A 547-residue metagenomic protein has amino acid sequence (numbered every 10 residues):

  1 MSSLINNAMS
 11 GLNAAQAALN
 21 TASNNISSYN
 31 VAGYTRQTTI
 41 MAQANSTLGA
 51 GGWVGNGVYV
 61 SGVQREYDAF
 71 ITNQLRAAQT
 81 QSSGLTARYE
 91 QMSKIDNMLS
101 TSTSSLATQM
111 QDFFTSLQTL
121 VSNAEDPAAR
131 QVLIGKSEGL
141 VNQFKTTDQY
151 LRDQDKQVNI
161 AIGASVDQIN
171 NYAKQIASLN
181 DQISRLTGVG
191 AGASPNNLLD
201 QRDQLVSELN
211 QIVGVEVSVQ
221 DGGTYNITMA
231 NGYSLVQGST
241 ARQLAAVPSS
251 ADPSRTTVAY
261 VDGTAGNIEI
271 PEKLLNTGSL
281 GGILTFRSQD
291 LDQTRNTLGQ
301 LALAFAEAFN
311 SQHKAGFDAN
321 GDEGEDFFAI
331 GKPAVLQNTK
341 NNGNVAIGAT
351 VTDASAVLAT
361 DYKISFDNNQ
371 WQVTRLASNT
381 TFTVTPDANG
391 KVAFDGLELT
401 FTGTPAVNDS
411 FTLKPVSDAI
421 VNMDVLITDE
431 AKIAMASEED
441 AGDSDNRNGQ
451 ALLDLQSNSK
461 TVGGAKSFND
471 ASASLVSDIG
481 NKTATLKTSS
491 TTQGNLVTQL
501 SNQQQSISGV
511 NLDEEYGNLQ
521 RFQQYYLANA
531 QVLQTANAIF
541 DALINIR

Functional and structural regions predicted by a protein language model:
M1-R547: S/T-rich, low-complexity, solvent-exposed segments of bacterial secretion/appendage proteins
